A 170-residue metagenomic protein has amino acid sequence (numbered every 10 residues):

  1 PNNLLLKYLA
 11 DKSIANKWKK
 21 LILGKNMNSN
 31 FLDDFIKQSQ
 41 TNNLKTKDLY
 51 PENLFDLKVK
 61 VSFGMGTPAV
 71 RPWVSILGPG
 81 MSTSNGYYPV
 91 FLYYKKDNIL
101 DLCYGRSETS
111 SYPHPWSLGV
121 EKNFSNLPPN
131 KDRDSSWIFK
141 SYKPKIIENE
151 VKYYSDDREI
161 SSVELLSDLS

Functional and structural regions predicted by a protein language model:
N2-K25, S29, D33, S135-S170: Long, solvent-exposed, polar/charged low-complexity segments
A15-F63, P72: Charge-rich, low-complexity N-terminal segments
N28-N42, W116-N126, L169-S170: Well-ordered, non-membrane alpha-helical segments in soluble/globular domains
N42, T46, L127, K131-D134 (+1 more regions): Short secondary-structure junctions and interdomain/linker hinges
K58-Y94: Amphipathic, interaction-prone secondary-structure segments
Y94-K143: Compact, glycine/acidic-enriched structural inserts
